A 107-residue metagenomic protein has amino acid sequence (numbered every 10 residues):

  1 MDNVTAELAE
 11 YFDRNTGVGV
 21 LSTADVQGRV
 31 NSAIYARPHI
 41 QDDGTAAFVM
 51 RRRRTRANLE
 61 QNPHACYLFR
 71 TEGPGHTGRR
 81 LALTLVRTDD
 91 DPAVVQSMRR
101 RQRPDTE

Functional and structural regions predicted by a protein language model:
M1-E107: Binding-site signature for planar aromatic cofactors or substrates
